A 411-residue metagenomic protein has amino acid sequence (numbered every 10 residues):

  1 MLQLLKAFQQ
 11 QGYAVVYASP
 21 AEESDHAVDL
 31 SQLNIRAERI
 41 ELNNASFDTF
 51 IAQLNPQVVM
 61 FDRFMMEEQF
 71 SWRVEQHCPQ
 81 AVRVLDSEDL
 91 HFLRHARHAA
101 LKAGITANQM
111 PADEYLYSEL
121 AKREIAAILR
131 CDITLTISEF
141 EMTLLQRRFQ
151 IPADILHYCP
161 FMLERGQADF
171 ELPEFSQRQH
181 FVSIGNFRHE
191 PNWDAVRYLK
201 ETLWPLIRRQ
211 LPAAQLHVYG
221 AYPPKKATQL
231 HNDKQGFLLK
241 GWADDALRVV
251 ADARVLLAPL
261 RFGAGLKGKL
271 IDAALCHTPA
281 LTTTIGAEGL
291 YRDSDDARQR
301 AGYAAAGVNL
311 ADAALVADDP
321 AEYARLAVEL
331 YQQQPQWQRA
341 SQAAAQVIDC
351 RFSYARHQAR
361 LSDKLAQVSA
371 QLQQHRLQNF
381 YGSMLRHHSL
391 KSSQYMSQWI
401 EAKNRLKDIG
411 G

Functional and structural regions predicted by a protein language model:
M1-A27: N-terminal subdomain of nucleotide-sugar transferases
V16-Y17, R147-I151, L156-A246, A251-D252: Conserved catalytic-core segment of nucleotide-activated headgroup transferases in glycan assembly
P56-Q57, D132, A251-G265, C276-T278: Acidic donor-binding loop of glycosyltransferase active sites
Q69-F70, S118-A153, A227: A short, active-site helix/loop in glycosyltransferases that binds the activated sugar's phosphate group
Q80, L85-Y117: Acceptor-binding helix/loop patch of EC 2.4 sugar-transfer enzymes, predominantly nucleotide-sugar-dependent
K269-D272, P279-G286: Short hydrophobic beta-strand element within catalytic cores of glycosyltransferases and related nucleotide-activated
A297-A306, L315-Q336: C-terminal "capping" alpha-helix adjacent to the active site of nucleotide-linked donor transferases in cell-envelope
Q336-Q338, Q342-G411: C-terminal amphipathic helix plus adjacent low-complexity, charged tail appended to glycosyltransferase catalytic
